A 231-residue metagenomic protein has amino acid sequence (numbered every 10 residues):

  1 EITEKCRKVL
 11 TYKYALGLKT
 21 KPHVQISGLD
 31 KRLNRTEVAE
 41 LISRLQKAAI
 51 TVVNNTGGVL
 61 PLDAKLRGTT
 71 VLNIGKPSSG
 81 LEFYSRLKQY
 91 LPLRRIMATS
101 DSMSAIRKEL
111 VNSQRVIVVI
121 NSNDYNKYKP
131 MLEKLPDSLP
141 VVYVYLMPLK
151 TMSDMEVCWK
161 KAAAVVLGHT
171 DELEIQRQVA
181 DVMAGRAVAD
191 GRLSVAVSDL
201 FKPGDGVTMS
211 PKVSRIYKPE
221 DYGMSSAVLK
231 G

Functional and structural regions predicted by a protein language model:
E1-S225: Preference for extracellular/luminal or secreted protein segments
A227-G231: Short proline/glycine- and basic residue-enriched helix-capping loop/turn segments at helix->loop/beta transitions
